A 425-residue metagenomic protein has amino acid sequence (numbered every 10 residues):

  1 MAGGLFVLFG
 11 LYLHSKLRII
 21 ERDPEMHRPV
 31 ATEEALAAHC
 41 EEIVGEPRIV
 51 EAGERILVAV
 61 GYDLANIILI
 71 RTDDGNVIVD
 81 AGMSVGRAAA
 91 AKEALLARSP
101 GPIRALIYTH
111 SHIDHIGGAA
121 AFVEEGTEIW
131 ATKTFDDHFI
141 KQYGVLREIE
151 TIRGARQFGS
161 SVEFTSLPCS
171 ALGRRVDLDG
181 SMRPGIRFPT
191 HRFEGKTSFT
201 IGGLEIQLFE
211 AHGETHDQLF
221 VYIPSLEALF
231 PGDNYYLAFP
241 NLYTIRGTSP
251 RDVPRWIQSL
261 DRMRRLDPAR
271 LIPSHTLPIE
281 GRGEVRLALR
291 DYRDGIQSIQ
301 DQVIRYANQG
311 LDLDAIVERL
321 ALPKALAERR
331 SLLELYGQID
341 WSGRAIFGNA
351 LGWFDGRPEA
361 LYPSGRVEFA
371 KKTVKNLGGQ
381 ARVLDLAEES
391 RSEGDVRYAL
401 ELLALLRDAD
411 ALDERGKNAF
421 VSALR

Functional and structural regions predicted by a protein language model:
M1-H39, S161-V162, S166-G173, L178-D179 (+3 more regions): Accessory terminal helices/loops
I43-G45, I49-A52, D73-G75, G86-A131 (+1 more regions): Active-site metal-binding motif and surrounding structural segment of the metallo-beta-lactamase
G45-S99, F220-D233: Conserved beta-strand hairpin/beta-sheet module of binuclear metal-dependent hydrolase folds, prominently
E51, H138-E210, R255-D267: Metallo-beta-lactamase
R55, I70, D80, L95 (+9 more regions): Divalent metal-coordination and catalytic microenvironments
A65-N66, G86-R87, D114-H115, D137-F139 (+4 more regions): Flexible loop/turn segments at secondary-structure boundaries
I70, A89, G118-A119, F139-G144 (+2 more regions): Short, solvent-exposed loop/turn and secondary-structure capping segments
N76, M83-V85, R187, S198-I201 (+1 more regions): Metallo-beta-lactamase
